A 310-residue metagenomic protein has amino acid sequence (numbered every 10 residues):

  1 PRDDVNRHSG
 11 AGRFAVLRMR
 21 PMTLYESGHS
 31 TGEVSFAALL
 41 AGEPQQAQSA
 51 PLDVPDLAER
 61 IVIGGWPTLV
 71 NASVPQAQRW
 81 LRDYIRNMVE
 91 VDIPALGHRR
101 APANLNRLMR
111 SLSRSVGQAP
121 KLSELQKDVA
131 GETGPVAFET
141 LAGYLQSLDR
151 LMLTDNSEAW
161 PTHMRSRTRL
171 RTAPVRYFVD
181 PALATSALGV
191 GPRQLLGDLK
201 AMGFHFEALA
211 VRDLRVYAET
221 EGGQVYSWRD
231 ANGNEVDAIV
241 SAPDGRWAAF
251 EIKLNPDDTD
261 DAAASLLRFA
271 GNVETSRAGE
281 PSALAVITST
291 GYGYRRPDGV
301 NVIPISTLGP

Functional and structural regions predicted by a protein language model:
P1-V5, Y25-H29, S186, T259-D260 (+1 more regions): Switch/connector loops and helix/strand junctions flanking conserved nucleotide-binding motifs in nucleotide-processing
D3-Q118: Interdomain motor-coupling "hinge/lid" segment immediately C-terminal to the ATP-binding subdomain of NTP-driven enzymes
A11-A15, G245-W247, G279-A283: Short glycine-/polar-rich loops that comprise or flank the Walker A/P-loop and associated switch/sensor motifs
F14-R18, L284-V286, V302: Conserved beta-strand scaffold positions in the cores of enzyme catalytic domains, especially in NTP/NDP-utilizing
N71-R246: Accessory nucleic acid-recognition modules appended to NTPase machines
R246-D258: Active-site ExK catalytic segment of metal-dependent nucleases
N255-T275: Mg2+/Mn2+-dependent nuclease catalytic core
I287-P310: Domain-level recognition of nuclease-like catalytic cores that cleave nucleotide substrates
